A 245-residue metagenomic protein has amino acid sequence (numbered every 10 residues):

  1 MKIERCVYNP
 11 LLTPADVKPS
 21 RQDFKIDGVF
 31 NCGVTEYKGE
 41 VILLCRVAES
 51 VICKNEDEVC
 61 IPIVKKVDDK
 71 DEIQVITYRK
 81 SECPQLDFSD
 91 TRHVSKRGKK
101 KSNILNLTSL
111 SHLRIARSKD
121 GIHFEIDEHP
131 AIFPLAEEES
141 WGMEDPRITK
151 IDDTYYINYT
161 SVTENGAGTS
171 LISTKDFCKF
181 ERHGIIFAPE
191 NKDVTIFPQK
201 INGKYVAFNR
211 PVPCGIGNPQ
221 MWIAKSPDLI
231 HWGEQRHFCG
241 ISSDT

Functional and structural regions predicted by a protein language model:
M1-W141, T149-T195, Q199-T245: Beta-rich carbohydrate-recognition and catalytic domains
